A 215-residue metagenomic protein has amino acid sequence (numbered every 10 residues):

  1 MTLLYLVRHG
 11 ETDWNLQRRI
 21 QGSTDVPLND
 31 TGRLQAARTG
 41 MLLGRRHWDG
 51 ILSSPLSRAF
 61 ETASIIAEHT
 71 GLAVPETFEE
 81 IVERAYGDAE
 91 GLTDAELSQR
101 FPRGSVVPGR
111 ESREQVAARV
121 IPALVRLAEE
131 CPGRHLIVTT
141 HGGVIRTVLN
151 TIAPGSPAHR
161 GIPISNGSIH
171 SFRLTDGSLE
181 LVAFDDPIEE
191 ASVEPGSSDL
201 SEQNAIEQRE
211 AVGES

Functional and structural regions predicted by a protein language model:
L4, R134-T140: Generic beta-sheet signal
Y5, E11-E61, G109-I121: Loop-to-helix element that buttresses phosphate recognition and phosphoryl-transfer chemistry
H9, H141: Short, conserved phosphate/pyrophosphate- and ester-handling motifs at nucleotide-, phospho-/glycolipid
A37-R100: Phosphate-coordination/substrate-recognition cap region in phosphate-metabolizing enzymes
R45-H47, L127-R134: Glycine-rich phosphate-binding loop signature in dinucleotide/nucleotide-binding domains
L72, R84-A95, E129, N150-S215: Acidic, low-complexity terminal tails and accessory targeting/binding regions of phosphate-metabolizing enzymes
S98-Q115, A205-A211: Short glycine/proline- and acidic residue-enriched helix-loop micro-motifs that form flexible lids or anion-recognition
G142-R146, T175: GST superfamily/GST-like fold recognition
